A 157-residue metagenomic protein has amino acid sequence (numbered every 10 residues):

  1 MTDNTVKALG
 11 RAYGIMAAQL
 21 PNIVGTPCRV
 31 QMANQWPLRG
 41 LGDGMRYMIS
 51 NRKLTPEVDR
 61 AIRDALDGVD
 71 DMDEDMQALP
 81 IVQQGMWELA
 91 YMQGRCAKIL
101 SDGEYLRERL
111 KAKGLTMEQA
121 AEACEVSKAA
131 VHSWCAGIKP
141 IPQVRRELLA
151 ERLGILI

Functional and structural regions predicted by a protein language model:
M1-A97: Intrinsic-disorder/low-complexity detector
G40, S101-Y105, V126: Alpha-helix N-cap/N′ positions at the starts of helices
M92-K113: A short, Lys/Arg-rich alpha-helix, primarily the initiator
L110, A121, A150: The alpha-helix within a helix-turn-helix
G114-S133: Short alpha-helical DNA-recognition segment
A136-I138: Residue-level detection of the helix-turn-helix DNA-binding "recognition helix"
Q143-I157: DNA major-groove recognition helix of helix-turn-helix/homeodomain DNA-binding modules
